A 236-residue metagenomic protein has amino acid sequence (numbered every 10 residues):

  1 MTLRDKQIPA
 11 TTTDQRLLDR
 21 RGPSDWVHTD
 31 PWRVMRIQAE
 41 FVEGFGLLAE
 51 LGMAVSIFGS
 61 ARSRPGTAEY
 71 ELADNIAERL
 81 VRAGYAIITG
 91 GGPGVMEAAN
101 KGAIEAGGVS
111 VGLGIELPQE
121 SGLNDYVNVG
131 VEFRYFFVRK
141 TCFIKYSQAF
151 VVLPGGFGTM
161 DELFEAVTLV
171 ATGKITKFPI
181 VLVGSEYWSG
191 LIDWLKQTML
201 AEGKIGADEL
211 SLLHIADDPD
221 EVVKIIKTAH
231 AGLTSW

Functional and structural regions predicted by a protein language model:
T2-T12, D19-L113: Glycine-rich beta-alpha loop segments
P23, L48-L51, Y70-E71, N75 (+2 more regions): PLP-dependent amino-acid enzyme catalytic core
E43-L47, Y85, I104-G108, I115 (+3 more regions): Generic secondary-structure signature for well-ordered alpha-helical cores
L48-E50, R79-V81, A103-I104, S121-D125 (+3 more regions): Solvent-exposed alpha-helices and their adjacent loops that cap or buttress functional pockets in soluble metabolic
G94-V152: Acidic/glycine-enriched connector segments
L117-G122, T159, Y187-G190: Short gly/pro/ser/thr-enriched loop/turn and capping motifs at secondary-structure boundaries
R134-E186, H230-S235: Active-site/ligand-binding-proximal alpha/beta "capping" segment
L182-W236: C-terminal functional extensions of proteins
